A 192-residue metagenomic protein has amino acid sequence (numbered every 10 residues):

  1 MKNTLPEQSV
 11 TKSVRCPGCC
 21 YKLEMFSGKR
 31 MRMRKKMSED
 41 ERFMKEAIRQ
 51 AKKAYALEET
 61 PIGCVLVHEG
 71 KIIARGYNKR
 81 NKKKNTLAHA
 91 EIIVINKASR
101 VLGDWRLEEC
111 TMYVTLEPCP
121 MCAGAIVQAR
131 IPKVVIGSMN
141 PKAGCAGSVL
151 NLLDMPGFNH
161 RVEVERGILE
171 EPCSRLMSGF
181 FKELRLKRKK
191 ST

Functional and structural regions predicted by a protein language model:
M1, C16-C19: Short cysteine-rich clusters marking metal-coordination/redox-active sites
K2-L5, E24-M25, I126-V127: Short functional micro-motifs and their immediate structural scaffolds
S13, L116: Residues immediately within or flanking Cys/His clusters that coordinate Zn2+ in small zinc-binding modules
Y21-R30: Short metal-binding segments enriched for Cys and/or His
M33-L57, W105, P118-T192: Zinc-dependent deaminase
I62-G70: Short beta-strand scaffold segments in enzyme catalytic cores
K82-I92: A short, polar/charged loop-to-alpha-helix boundary motif
